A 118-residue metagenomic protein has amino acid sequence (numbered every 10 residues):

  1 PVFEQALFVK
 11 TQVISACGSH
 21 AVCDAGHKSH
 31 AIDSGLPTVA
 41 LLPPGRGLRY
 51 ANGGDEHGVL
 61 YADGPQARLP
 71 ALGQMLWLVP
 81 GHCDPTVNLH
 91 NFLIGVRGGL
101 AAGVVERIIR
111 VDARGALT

Functional and structural regions predicted by a protein language model:
P1-T118: Active-site anion/phosphate-binding pocket segments in diverse small-molecule metabolic enzymes
